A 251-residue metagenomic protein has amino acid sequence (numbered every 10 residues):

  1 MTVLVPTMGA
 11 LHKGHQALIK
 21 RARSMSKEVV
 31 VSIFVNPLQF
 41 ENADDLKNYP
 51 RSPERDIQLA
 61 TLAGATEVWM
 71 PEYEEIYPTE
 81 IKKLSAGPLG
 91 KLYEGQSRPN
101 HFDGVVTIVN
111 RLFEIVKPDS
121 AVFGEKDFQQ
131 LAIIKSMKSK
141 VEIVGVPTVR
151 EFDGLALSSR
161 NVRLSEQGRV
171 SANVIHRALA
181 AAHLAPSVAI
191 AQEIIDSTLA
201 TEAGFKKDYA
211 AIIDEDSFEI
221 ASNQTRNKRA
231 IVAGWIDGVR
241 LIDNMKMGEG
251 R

Functional and structural regions predicted by a protein language model:
M1-G204, I213, S217, M245: Nucleotidyltransferase catalytic core that binds NTPs
I194-R251: Phosphate/ribose-recognition catalytic cores of enzymes acting on nucleotide-derived substrates
